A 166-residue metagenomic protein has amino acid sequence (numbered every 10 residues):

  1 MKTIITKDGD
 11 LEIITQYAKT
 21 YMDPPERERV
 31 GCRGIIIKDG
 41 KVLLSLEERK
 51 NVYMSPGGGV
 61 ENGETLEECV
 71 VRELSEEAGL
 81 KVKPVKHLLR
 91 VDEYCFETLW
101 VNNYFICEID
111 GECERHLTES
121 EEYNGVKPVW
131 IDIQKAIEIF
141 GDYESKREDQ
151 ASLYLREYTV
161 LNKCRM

Functional and structural regions predicted by a protein language model:
M1-R33: Acidic, metal-coordinating catalytic segment for phosphate/diphosphate chemistry, firing primarily on the Nudix
V30-C32, G40, V101-N103, V126: Change "...and in nucleic-acid phosphodiester-cleaving endonucleases..." to "...and in nucleic-acid processing enzymes
C32, I37-E76: Conserved Nudix-box catalytic region and its N-terminal flanking loop in Nudix hydrolases and closely related
I36, L44, I106-C107, W130: Conserved hydrophobic "DFG−1" position in protein kinase catalytic cores
D39-K41, E108-C113, I133-K135: Short loop segments at secondary-structure junctions
K81-L89: A short coil-to-beta-strand element that immediately follows conserved catalytic motifs
E93-H116, V129: Active-site-adjacent beta-strand/loop module that shapes the phosphate/pyrophosphate-binding cleft
E121-M166: Nudix hydrolase/Nudix homology domain
